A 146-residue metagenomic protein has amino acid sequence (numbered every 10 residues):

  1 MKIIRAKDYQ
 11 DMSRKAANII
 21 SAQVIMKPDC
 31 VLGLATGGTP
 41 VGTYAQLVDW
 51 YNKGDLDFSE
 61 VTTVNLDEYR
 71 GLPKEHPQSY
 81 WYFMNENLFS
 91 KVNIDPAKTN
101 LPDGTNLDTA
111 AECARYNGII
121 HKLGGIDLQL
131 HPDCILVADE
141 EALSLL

Functional and structural regions predicted by a protein language model:
M1-L32: N-terminal glycine-/serine-/threonine-rich phosphate-binding loop
A17-I25, V48, N52, N85-F89 (+1 more regions): Generic structural signal for well-ordered alpha-helical scaffold segments
M26-N52: Glycine-rich N-terminal segment of FAD-binding domains in flavoprotein oxidoreductases, spanning the beta-loop-helix
T39-G42, R70-G71, L143-S144: Short, active-site-adjacent cap segments at secondary-structure transitions
L56-L128: Ligand-binding beta-strand-loop-alpha-helix segment within the catalytic cores of soluble metabolic enzymes
L130-L146: C-terminal functional extensions of proteins
